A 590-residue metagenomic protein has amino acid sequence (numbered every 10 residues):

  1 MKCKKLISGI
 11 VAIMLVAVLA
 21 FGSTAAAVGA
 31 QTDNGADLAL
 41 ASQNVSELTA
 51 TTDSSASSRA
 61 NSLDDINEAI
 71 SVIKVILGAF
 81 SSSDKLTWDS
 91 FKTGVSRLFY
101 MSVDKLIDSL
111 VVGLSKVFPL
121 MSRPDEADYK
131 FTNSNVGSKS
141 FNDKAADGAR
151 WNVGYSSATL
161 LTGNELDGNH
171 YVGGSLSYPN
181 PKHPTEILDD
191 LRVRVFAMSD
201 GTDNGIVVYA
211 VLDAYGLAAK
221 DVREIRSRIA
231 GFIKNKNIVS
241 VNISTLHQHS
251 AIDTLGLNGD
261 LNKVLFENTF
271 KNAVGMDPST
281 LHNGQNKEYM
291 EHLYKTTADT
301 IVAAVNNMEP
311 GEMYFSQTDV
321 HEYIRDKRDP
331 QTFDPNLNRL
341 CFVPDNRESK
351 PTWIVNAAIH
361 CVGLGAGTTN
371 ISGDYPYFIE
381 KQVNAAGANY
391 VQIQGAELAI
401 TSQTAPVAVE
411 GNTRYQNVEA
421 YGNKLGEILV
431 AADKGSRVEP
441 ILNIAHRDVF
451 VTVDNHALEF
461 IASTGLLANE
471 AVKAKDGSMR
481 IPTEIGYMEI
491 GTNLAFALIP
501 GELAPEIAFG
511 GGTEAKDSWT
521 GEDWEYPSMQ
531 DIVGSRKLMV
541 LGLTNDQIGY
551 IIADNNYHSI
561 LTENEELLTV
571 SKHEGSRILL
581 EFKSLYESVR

Functional and structural regions predicted by a protein language model:
M1-K5: Positively charged n-region of N-terminal signal peptides that target proteins for export
I7-A25: Sec-dependent N-terminal signal peptides of Gram-positive bacterial secreted proteins and lipoproteins
A20-A41: Sec-dependent signal peptide cleavage junction
A39-A41, S46-A50: Intrinsically disordered, low-complexity segments enriched in small/polar and acidic residues
A56-R59: N-terminal secretory targeting modules
N61-S244, Q248-A420, D433-R590: Conserved beta-alpha junction segments in alpha/beta enzyme cores
L425: Anionic-ligand-binding alpha/beta catalytic cores of soluble enzymes and soluble regulatory domains that recognize
L429: Cell wall/extracellular polymer interaction/catalysis modules
